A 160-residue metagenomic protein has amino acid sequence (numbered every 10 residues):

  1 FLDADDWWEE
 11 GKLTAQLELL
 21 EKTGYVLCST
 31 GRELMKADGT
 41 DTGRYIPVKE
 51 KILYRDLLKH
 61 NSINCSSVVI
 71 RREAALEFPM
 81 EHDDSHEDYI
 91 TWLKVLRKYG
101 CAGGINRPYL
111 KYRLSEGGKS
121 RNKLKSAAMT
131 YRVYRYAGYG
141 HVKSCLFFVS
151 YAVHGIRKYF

Functional and structural regions predicted by a protein language model:
F1-D6: Short beta-strand-to-loop acidic/aromatic patch adjacent to the donor-nucleotide binding site
E9-E10, R71: GHKL-family ATP-binding catalytic core of two-component histidine kinases
G11-T42: Conserved donor NDP-sugar-binding/catalytic core segment of glycosyltransferases
T14, E18, I90, Y109 (+1 more regions): Active-site phosphate/pyrophosphate-handling residues
P47-K125: Conserved nucleotide-sugar donor-binding catalytic segment
A102, P108-Y109, E116-F160: Non-catalytic, C-terminal membrane-associated alpha-helical segments of glycosyltransferases
